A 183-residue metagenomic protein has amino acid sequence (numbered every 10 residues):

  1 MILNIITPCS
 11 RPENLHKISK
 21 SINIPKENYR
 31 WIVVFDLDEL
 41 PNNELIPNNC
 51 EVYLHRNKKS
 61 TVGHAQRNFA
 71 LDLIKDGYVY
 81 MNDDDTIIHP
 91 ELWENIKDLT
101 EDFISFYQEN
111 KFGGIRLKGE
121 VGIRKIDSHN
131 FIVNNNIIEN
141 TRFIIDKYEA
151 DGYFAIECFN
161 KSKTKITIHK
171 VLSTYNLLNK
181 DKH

Functional and structural regions predicted by a protein language model:
R11-P25: Short, well-formed alpha-helical segments that are part of the catalytic scaffolds of diverse glycosyltransferases
I22-K58: Acidic donor-binding segment of Leloir-type glycosyltransferases
N57-I74: Glycine-rich, basic loop-to-helix element that forms the pyrophosphate-binding segment of sugar-nucleotide handling
D76-I87: Short beta-strand-to-loop acidic/aromatic patch adjacent to the donor-nucleotide binding site
T86-D98: Acidic donor-binding/catalytic loop of UDP-sugar-dependent glycosyltransferases, especially processive GT2
I104-L117: Short beta-strand-to-loop element that shapes/binds the nucleotide-sugar donor at the catalytic cleft/hinge
N110-F112, H129, I168-H183: Active-site donor/metal-binding and catalytic loop motifs of nucleotide-sugar-dependent glycosylation enzymes
Y148-F154: Acidic donor-binding loop at a coil-to-helix junction in glycosyltransferase catalytic cores that engages
